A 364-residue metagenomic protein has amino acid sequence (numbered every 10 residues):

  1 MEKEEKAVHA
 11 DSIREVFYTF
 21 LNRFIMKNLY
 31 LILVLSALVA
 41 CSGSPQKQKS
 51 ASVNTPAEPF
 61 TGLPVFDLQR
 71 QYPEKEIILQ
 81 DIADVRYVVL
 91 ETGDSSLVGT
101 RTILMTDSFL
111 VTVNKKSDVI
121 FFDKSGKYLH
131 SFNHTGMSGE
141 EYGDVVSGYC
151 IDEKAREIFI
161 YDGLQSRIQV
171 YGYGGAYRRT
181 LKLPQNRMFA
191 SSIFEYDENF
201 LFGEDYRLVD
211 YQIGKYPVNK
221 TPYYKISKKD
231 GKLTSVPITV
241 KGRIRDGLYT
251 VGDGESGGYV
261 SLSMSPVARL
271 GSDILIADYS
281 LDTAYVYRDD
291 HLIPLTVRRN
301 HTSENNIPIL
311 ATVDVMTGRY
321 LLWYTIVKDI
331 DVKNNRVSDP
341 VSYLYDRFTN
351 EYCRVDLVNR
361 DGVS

Functional and structural regions predicted by a protein language model:
V39-A40: C-terminal motif of bacterial Sec signal peptides marking the signal peptidase cleavage site
K49-Y87: Blade/loop signatures of beta-propeller domains
D67, S108-N114, R156-D162, N199-Q212 (+4 more regions): Short beta-strand elements that form the blades of beta-propeller/WD-repeat-like and other beta-sheet-rich scaffold
D67, V85-S117: Beta-strand-rich domains and repeat architectures in extracellular enzymes and scaffolds, especially beta-propellers
E91-S96, K127-A155, D162: Blade-loop segments of beta-propeller domains
R101-M105, S147-K154, S192-D197, T250-G271 (+1 more regions): Structural signature of eukaryotic scaffold interfaces centered on beta-propeller domains
G163-K220, P237-L248: Asp-box/WD-like beta-propeller blade repeats and closely related beta-sheet repeat scaffolds
P294-T312, F348-S364: Conserved blade-ending motifs and adjacent loop-strand segments that build the rim/top face of beta-propeller domains
